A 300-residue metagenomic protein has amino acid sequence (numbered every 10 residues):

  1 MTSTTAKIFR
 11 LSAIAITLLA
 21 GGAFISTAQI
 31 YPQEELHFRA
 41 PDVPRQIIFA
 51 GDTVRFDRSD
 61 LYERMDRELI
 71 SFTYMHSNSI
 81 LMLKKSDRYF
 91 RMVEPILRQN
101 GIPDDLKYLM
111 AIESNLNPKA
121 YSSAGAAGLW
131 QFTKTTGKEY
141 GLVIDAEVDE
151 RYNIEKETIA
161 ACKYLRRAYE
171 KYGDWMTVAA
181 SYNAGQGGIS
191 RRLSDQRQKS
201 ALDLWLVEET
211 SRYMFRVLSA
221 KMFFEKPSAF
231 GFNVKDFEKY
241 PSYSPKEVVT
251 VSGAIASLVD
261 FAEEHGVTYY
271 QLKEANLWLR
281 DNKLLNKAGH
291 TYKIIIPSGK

Functional and structural regions predicted by a protein language model:
T4-L11, L18-N100: An acidic, Gly/Ser/Thr/Pro-rich helix-cap/linker signature
M75, S79-F90, Q99-I102, S122-W130 (+5 more regions): Solvent-exposed, acidic/flexible segments
I102-K119, V178-N183, L272-A275: Short, functionally critical alpha-helical segments immediately adjacent to catalytic or ligand/cofactor-binding
A124-D145, T158-A161, L165, R192: Substrate-binding/active-site groove segments that recognize and process beta-1,4-linked N-acetyl-hexosamine
L165-R192: Catalytic and binding regions of secreted/periplasmic enzymes and modules that target cell-wall glycans
E208-G231: Catalytic cores of secreted or luminal carbohydrate-active enzymes
D236-G266, H290: Primarily a LysM-type cell-wall glycan-binding module
Q271-K300: Extracellular LysM carbohydrate-binding repeats and other cell-envelope/extracellular binding modules
